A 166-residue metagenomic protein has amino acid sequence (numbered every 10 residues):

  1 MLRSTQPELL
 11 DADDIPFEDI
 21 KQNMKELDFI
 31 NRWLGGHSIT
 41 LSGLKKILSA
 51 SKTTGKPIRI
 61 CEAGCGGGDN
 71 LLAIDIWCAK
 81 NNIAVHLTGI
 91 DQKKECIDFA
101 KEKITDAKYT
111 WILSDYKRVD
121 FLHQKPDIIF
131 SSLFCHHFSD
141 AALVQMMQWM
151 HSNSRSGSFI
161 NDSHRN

Functional and structural regions predicted by a protein language model:
L9, D13, F17-L48: Class I SAM-dependent methyltransferase Rossmann-like catalytic core, especially the SAM/SAH-binding loop
F29-G36, N70, S163-N166: Alpha-helical membrane-targeting segments
C61-A63, G67-R118: Class I SAM-dependent methyltransferase SAM/SAH-binding core
Q92, V119, W149, D162-N166: Catalytic cores of phosphodiester-bond-cleaving enzymes
F130: A conserved beta-strand element that flanks and buttresses the S-adenosyl-L-methionine
F134: Hydrophobic adenine-recognition pocket in adenosine-nucleotide-binding enzymes
F138-W149: A short, conserved alpha-helix within the catalytic core of class I
S154-H164: Conserved beta-strand signature within the Rossmann-like core of class I S-adenosyl-L-methionine
